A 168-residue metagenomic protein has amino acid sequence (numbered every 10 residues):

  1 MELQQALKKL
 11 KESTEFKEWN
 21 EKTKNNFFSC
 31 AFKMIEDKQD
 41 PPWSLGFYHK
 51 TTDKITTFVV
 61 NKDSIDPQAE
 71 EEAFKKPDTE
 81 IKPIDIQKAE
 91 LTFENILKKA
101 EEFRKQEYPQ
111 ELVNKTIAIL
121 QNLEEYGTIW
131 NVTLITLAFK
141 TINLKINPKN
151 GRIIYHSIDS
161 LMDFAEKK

Functional and structural regions predicted by a protein language model:
M1-K168: Long, terminal "pre-/pro-" and other extracytoplasmic accessory regions that lie outside the mature folded/catalytic
